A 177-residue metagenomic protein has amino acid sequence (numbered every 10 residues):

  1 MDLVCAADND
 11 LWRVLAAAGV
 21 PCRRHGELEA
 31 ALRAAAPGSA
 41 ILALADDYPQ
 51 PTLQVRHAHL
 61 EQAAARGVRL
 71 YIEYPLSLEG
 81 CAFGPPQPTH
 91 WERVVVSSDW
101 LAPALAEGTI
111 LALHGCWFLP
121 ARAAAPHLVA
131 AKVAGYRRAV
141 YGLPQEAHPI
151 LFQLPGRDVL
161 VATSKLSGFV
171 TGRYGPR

Functional and structural regions predicted by a protein language model:
D2-A82: Helical hinge/lid and interdomain linker segments adjacent to catalytic or ligand-binding clefts that mediate domain
Y48-P126: A glycine-rich, often tryptophan-bearing local segment used as a flexible ligand/cofactor-contacting loop or short
H90-R173: Catalytic beta-strand/loop cores that center a nucleophilic Ser/Cys/Thr and support acyl-enzyme chemistry
G175-R177: Short amphipathic C-terminal alpha-helix that caps PH/PH-like domains
